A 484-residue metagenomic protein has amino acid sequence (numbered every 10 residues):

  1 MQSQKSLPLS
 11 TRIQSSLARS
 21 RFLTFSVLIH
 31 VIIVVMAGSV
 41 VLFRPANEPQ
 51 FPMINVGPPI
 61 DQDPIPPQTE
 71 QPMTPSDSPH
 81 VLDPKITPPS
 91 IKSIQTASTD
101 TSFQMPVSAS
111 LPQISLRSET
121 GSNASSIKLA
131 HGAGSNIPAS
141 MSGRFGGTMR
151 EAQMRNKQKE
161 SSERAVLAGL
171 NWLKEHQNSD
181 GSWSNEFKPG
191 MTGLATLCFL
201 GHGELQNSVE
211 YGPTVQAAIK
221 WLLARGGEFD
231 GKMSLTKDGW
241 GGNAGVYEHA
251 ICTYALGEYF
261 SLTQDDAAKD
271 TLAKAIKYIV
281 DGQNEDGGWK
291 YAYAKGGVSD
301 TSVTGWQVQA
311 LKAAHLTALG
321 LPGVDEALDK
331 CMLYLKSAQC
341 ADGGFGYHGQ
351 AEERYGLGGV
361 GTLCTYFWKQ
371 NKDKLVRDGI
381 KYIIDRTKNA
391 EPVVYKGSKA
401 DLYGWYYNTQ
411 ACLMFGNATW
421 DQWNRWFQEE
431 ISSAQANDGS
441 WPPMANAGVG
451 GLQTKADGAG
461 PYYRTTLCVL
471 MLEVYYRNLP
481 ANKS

Functional and structural regions predicted by a protein language model:
M1-L17: N-terminal, positively charged topogenic segments adjacent to a membrane insertion site
L17, R21-T24, P45-S484: Preference for long, amphipathic alpha-helical scaffolds in soluble/luminal domains and all-alpha bundles
T24-V41: Hydrophobic membrane-insertion alpha-helices, especially the h-region of bacterial N-terminal signal peptides
